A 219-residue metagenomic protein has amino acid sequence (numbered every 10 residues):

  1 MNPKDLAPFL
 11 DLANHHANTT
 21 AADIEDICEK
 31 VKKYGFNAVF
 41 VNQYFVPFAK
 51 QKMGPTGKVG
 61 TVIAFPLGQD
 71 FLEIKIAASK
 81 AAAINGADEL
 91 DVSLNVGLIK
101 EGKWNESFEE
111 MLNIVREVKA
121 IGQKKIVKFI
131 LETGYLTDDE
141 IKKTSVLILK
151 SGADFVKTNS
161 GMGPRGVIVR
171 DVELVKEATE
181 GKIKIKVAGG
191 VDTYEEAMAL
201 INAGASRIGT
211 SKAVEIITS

Functional and structural regions predicted by a protein language model:
M1-N18, E25-V31: Generic N-terminal amphipathic, Lys/Arg-enriched alpha-helix
L6-N14, V39-V41, G57-I63, L90-V92 (+4 more regions): Hydrophobic faces of well-ordered beta-strands that scaffold small-molecule active sites in alpha/beta enzyme cores
C28, K32-F48, F65-L67, L90-E109 (+1 more regions): Glycine-rich, proline-tolerant flexible connector loops at the mouths of alpha/beta enzymes
A38-L90: Active-site cofactor/substrate anionic-group-binding motifs, chiefly glycine- and Lys/Arg-rich phosphate-binding loops
K50, D70-A81, L136-I148, R170 (+4 more regions): Catalytic cores of alpha/beta
K50-G54, F108, L112-G122, E173-E180 (+1 more regions): Surface-exposed amphipathic alpha-helices with a cationic face
T61-P66, I84-I99, K150-I168, V187-S219: Glycine-rich phosphate-binding active-site loops on the catalytic face of alpha/beta enzymes
S79, E89-D154: Conserved anion-binding
